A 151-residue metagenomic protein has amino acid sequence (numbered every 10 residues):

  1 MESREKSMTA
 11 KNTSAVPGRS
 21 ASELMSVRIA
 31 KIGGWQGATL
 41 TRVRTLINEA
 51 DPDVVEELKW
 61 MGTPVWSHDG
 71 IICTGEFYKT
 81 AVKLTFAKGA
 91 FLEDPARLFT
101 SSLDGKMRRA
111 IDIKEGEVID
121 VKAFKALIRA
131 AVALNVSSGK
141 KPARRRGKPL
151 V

Functional and structural regions predicted by a protein language model:
M1-V151: Charge-dense, helix-prone N-terminal extensions
